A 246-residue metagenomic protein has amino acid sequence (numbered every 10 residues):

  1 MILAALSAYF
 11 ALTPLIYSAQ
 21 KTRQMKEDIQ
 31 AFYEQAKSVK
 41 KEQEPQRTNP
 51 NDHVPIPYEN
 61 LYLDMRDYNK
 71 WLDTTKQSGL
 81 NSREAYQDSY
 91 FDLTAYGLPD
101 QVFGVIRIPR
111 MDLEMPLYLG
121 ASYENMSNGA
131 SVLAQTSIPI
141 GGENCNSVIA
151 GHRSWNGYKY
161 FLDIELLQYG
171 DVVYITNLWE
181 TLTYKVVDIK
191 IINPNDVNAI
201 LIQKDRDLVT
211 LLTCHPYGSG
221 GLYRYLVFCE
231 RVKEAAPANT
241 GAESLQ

Functional and structural regions predicted by a protein language model:
A4-Q246: Solvent-exposed, non-transmembrane regions of membrane-associated and secreted proteins
